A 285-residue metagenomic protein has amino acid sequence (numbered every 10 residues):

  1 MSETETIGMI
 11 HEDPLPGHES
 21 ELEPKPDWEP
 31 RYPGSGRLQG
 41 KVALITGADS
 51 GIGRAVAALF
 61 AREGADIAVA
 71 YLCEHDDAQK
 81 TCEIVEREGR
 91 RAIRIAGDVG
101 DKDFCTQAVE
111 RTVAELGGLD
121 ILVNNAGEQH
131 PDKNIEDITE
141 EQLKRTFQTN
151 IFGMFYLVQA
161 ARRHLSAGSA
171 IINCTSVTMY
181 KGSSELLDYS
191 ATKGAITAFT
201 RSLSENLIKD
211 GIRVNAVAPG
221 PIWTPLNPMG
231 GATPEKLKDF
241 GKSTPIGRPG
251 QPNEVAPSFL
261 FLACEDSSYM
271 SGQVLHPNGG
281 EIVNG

Functional and structural regions predicted by a protein language model:
E5-I10, L22, W28-P30, D132 (+3 more regions): Short C-terminal tail/terminal secondary-structure segment of NAD(P)H-dependent dehydrogenase/reductase domains
T6-I7, P33, D101, T106 (+4 more regions): Conserved mid-core segment of classical short-chain dehydrogenase/reductases
E136-F155, I172, I196, I246: Catalytic Tyr-X3-Lys loop
V158, T192, T200: Active-site helix of classical SDR
R163-H164, E205-K209, S268: Alpha-helical segment proximal to the catalytic Tyr-Lys
S176: Residue(s) in the substrate-gating loop at a strand-loop-helix junction that position the organic substrate next
E185-L186, K209, P221-T244, N284-G285: A glycine/serine/threonine-rich, flexible loop-to-helix segment that serves as the NAD(P) cofactor-binding "lid"
T244-V255: A conserved structural motif in NAD(P)-dependent oxidoreductases
